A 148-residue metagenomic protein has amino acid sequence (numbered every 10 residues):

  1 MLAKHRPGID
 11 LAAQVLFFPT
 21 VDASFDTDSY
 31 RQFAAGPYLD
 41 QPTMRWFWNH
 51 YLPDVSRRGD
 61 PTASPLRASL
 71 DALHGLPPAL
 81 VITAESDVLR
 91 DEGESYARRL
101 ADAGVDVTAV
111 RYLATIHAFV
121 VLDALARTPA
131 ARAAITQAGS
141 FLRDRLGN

Functional and structural regions predicted by a protein language model:
M1-N148: Alpha/beta-hydrolase superfamily serine-hydrolase fold, recognizing
